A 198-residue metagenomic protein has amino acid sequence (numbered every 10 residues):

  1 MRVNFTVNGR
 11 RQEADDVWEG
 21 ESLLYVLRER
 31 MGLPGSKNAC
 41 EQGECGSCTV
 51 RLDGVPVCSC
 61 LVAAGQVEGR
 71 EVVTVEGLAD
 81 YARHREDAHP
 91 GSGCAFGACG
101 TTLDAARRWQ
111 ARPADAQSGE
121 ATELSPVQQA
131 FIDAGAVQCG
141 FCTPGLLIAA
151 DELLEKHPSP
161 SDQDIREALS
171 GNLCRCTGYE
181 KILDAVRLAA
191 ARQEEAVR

Functional and structural regions predicted by a protein language model:
M1-R198: Signature of N-terminal electron-transfer/Fe-S-associated modules in redox systems
